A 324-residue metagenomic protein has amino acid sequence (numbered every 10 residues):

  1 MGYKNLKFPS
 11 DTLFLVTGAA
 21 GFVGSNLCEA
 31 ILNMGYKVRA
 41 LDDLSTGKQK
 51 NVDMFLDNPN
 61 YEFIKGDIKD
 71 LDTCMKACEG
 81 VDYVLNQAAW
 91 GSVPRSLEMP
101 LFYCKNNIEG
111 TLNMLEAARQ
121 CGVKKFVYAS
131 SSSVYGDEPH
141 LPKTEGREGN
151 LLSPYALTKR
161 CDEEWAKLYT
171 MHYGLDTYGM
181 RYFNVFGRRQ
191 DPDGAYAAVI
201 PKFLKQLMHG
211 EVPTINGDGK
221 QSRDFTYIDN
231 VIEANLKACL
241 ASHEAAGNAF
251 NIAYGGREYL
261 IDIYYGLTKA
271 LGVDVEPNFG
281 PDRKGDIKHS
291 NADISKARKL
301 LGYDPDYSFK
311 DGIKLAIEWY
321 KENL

Functional and structural regions predicted by a protein language model:
M1-V185, C239, Y307, N323: N-terminal Rossmann-like NAD(P)+-binding domain of SDR-like oxidoreductases, especially those catalyzing
G2-K7, L27-N33, K69, M208-L324: C-terminal substrate-binding subdomain of Rossmann-fold SDR/epimerase-dehydratase oxidoreductases
S45, K50, I200-P201, I232-L236: Short alpha-helix within the catalytic core of nucleotide-sugar-dependent glycosyltransferases
N113, Q190-D191, Q221-R223: Heptad-repeat alpha-helical coiled-coil signaling segments
C161, W165, Y169, V199 (+3 more regions): Hydrophobic alpha-helix immediately C-terminal to the catalytic Tyr-X-X-X-Lys motif of short-chain
G187-R189, K284: Short beta-strand->alpha-helix junction loop in the catalytic core of nucleotide-activated group-transfer enzymes
P192, A198-V199: Conserved catalytic loops of nucleotide-sugar-dependent glycosyltransferases that act on lipid-linked
